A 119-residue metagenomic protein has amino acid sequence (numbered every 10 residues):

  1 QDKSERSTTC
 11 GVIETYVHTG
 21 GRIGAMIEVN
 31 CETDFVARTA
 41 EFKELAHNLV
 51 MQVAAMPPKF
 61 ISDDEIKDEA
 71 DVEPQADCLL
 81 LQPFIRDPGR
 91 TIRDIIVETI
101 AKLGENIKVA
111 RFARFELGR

Functional and structural regions predicted by a protein language model:
Q1-R119: N-terminal assembly/interaction segments in proteins that build large macromolecular machines
